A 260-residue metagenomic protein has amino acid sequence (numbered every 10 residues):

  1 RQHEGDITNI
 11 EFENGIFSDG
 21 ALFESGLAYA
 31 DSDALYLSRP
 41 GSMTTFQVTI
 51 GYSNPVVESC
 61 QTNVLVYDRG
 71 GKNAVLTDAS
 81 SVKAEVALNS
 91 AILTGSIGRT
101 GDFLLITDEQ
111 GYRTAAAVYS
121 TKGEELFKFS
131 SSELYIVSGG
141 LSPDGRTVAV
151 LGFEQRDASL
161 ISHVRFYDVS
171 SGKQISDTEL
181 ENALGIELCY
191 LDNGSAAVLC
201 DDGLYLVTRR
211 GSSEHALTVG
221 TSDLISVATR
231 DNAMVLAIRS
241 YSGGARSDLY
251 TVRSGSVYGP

Functional and structural regions predicted by a protein language model:
R1-G70: N-terminal "mature head" segments of proteins
Q2-F12, G41-T49, S80-A87, E124-S130 (+3 more regions): A short beta-strand motif characteristic of beta-propeller blades
F12-L22, I50-T62, S90-R99, E133-P143 (+3 more regions): Repeated scaffold domains used in trafficking and secretory/extracellular systems, primarily beta-propellers
L27, V64, D102-L105, G145-V148 (+2 more regions): Hydrophobic beta-strand positions that form the internal "hydrophobic ladder" of WD40/Gbeta-like beta-propeller blades
A34-Y36, K72-L76, G111-A117, D157-F166 (+2 more regions): Structural motif
D68, I106-D108, G152-F153, C200 (+1 more regions): Recurrent small/Gly-Pro-centered beta-turn motifs in extracellular repeat architectures
Y112-Y205: Solenoidal tandem-repeat scaffolds enriched in leucines and small polar residues
R209-P260: Intrinsically disordered, low-complexity segments enriched in Gly and acidic/Ser/Thr residues that form flexible
